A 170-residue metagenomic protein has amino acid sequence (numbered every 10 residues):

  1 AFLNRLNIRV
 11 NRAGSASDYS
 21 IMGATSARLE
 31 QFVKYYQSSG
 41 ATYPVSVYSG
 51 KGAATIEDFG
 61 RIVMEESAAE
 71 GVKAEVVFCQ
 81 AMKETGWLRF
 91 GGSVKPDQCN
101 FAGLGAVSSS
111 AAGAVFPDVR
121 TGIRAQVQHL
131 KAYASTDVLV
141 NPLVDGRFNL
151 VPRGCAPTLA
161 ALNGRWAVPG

Functional and structural regions predicted by a protein language model:
F2-G170: Catalytic cores of secreted/periplasmic lytic hydrolases that degrade extracellular macromolecules
